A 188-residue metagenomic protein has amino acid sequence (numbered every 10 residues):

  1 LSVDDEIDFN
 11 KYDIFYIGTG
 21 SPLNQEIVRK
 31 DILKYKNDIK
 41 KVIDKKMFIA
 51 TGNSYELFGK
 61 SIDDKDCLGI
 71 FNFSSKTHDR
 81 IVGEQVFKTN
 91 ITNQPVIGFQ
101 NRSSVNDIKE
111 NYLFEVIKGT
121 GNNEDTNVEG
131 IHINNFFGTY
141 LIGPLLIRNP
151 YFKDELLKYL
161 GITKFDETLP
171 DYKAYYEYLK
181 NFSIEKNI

Functional and structural regions predicted by a protein language model:
L1-A50, G59-I62: Flexible gly/pro-rich beta->alpha loop and the following alpha-helix that scaffold active-site loops
P22-N24, H78, V105-I108, P144-R148: Short, acidic Gly/Pro/Ser/Thr-rich loop/turn segments
D31-Y35, K65-L68, L156-L157: Glycine-rich, phosphate-binding/catalytic loops in enzymes
A50, V96-N101, G130-I131, F136-L141: Short hydrophobic-aromatic micro-motifs
N53-S54: Conserved Rossmann-fold NAD(P)-dependent oxidoreductase catalytic core, especially the SDR/UDP-sugar
S61-D64, P150: Short glycine/proline-enriched turns and hinge-like loops at secondary-structure junctions
D64-G130: Pocket-forming structural segment of enzyme catalytic cores
F136-F137, L141-I188: Acyltransferase
